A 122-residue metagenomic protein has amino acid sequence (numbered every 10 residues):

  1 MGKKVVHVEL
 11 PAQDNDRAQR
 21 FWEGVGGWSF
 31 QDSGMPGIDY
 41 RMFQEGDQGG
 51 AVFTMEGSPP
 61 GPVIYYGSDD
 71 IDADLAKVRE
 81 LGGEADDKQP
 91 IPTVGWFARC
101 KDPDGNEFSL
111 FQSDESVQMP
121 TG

Functional and structural regions predicted by a protein language model:
M1-Q19, P62-I64, D114-G122: N-terminal beta-strand motif that seeds the catalytic metal site of vicinal oxygen chelate
V5-Q13, E56-L81, F97-K101: Vicinal oxygen chelate
H7-V8, F21-W22, Y40-F43, Y65-Y66 (+2 more regions): Aromatic side chains
L10, G24, Q31-G34, L75-A76 (+1 more regions): Vicinal oxygen chelate
W28-G61, E107-Q112: Conserved short beta-strand elements that form part of the metal-binding/catalytic scaffold of enzyme active sites
